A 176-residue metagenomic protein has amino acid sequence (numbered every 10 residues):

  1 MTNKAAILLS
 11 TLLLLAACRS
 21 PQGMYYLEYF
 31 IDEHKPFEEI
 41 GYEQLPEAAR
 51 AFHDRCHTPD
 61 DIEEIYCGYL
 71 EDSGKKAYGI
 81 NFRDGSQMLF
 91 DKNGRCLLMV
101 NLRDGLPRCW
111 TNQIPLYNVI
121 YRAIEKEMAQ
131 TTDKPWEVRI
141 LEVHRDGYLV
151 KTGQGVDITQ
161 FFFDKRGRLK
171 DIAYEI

Functional and structural regions predicted by a protein language model:
T2-L9: Sec-dependent signal peptide recognition, specifically the positively charged N-region followed immediately by
A16-A17: C-terminal motif of bacterial Sec signal peptides marking the signal peptidase cleavage site
S20-F30, G85, F90-N93, L97-M99: Compositionally biased P/S/T/G-rich terminal and signal peptide-adjacent segments that lie outside catalytic cores
E28-E38, C96-T111: Acidic/histidine-rich, surface-exposed loop or edge segments in extracytoplasmic proteins
P36-E64, C109-R139: Short, non-transmembrane alpha-helical segments in secretory-pathway proteins
H57-L89, E137-F162, E175: Exposed beta-strand-loop-beta-strand "reactive/processing" segments of non-cytosolic proteins
L89-D104, D157-I176: Extended intrinsically disordered, low-complexity coil regions enriched in Ser, Thr, Gly, Ala and often Pro
A129-T131, R145-Y148, K165-R166, K170-I172: Flexible "stalk/tail and boundary" regions
